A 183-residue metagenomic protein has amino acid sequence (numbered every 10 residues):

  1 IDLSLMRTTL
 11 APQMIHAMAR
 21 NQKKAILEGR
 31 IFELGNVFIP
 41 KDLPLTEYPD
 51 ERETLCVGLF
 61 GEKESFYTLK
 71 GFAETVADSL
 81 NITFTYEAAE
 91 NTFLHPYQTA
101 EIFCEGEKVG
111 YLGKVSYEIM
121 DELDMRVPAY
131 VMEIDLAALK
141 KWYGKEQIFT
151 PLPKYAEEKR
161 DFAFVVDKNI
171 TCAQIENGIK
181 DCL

Functional and structural regions predicted by a protein language model:
I1-L183: Extended beta-strand-rich architecture
